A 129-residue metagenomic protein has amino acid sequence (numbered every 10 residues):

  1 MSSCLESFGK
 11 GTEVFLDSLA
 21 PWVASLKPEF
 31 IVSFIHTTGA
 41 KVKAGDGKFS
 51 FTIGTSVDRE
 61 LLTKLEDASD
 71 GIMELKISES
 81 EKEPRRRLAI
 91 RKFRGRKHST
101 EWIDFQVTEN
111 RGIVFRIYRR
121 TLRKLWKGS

Functional and structural regions predicted by a protein language model:
M1-K43: Phosphate-binding/switch loop-helix module in NTP-utilizing enzymes
S7-G9, T108-S129: NTP-binding/hydrolysis catalytic cores, primarily Walker-type P-loop NTPases
E13, K48, G71: Short, Asp-centered acidic motifs that coordinate Mg2+ and/or phosphate in catalytic or ligand-binding sites
F30-T37, S69-D70, R119-T121: Short, charged low-complexity intrinsically disordered segments located at boundaries of structured domains
I35-H36, K64, E109, L122: A generic membrane alpha-helix/interface feature
T38-D58: Sensor-1/coupling segment of RecA-like P-loop NTPase cores
I53-G112: Phosphate-binding/switch region of NTP-binding enzymes
